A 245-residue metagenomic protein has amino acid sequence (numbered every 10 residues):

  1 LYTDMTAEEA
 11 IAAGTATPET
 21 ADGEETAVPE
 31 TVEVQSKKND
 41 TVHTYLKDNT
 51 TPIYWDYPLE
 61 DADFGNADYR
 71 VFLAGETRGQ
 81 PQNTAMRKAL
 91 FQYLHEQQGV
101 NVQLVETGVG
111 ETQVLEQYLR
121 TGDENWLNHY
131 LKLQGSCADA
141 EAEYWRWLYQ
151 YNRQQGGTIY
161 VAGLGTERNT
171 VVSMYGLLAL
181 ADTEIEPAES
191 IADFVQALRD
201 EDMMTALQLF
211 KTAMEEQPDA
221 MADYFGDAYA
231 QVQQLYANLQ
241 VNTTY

Functional and structural regions predicted by a protein language model:
Y2-T6, G14, E19, G23-E25 (+1 more regions): Structured catalytic-domain cores with a bias toward divalent-metal coordination
